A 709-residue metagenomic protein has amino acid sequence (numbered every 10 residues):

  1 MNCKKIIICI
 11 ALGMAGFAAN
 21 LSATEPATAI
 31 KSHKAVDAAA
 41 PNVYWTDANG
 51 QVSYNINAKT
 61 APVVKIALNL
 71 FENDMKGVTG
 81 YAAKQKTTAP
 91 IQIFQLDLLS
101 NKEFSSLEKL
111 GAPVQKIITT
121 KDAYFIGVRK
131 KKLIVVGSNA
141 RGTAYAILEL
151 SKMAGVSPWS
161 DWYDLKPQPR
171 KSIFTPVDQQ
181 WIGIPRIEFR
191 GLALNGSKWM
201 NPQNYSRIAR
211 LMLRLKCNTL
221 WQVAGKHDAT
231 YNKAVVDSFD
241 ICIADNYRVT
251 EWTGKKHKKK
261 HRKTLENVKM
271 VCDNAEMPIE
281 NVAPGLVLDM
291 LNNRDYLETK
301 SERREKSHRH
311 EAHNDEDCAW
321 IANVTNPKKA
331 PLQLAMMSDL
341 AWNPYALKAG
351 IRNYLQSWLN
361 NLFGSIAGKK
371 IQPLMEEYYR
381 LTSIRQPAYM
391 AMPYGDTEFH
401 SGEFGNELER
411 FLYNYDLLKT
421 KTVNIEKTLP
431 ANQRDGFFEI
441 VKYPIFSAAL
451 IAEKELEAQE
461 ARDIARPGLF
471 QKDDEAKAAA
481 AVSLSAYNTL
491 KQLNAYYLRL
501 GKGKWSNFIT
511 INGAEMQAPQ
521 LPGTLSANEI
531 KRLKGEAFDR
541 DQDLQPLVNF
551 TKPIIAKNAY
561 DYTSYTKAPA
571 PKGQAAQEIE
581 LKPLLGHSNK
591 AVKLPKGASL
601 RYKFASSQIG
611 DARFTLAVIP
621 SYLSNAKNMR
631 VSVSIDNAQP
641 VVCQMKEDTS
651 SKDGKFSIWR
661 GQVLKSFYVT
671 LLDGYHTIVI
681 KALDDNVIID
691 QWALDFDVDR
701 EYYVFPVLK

Functional and structural regions predicted by a protein language model:
N2-C9: Sec-dependent signal peptide recognition, specifically the positively charged N-region followed immediately by
C9-G16: Bacterial N-terminal signal peptides
A23-G183: Contiguous, structured surface segment used for ligand recognition
V52, N57-T60, V64, T79-Y81 (+7 more regions): Aromatic-lined carbohydrate-binding surfaces of glycoside hydrolases
P90-I93, K132-I134, F189-G191, N218-L220 (+9 more regions): Beta-sheet entry/capping signal
Q92-G155, R207, L215, A480-K534: Intrinsic-disorder/low-complexity accessory segments
N139, L521, L525-K709: Extracytoplasmic
D178, E266, E280, E298-P571 (+1 more regions): Substrate-binding groove of N-acetylhexosamine-processing glycoside hydrolases
